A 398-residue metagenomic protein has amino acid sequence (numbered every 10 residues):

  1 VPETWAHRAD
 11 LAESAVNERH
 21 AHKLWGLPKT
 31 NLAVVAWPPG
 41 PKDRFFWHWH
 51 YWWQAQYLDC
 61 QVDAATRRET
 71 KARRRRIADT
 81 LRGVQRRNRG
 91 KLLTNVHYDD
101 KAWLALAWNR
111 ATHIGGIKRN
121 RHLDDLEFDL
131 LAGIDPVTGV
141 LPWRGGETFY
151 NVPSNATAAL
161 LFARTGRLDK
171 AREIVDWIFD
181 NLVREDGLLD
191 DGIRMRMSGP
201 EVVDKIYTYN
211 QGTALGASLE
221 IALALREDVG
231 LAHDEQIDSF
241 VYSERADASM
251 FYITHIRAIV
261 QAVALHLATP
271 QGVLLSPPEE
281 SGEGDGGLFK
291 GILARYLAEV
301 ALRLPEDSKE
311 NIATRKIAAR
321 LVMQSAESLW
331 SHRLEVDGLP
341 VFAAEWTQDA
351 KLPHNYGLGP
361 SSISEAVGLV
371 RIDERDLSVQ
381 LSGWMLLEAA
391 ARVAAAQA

Functional and structural regions predicted by a protein language model:
P2-L58, A64-D99, W103, A111 (+3 more regions): CBM-like carbohydrate-recognition segments
R74-R164, R172: Extended ligand-binding groove/face enriched in aromatic
A132-V140, L182-L188, D337-G338: Proline-centered turn/helix-capping motifs that create local helix->coil transitions or kinks
N155-F162, R167-L219: Active-site cradle of extracellular carbohydrate-active enzymes
T213-R226, M250-A268: Oxyanion-binding "anion nests"
E227-D247: Intrinsically disordered, low-complexity Ser/Thr- and acidic-rich flexible linkers and loops, especially at boundaries
